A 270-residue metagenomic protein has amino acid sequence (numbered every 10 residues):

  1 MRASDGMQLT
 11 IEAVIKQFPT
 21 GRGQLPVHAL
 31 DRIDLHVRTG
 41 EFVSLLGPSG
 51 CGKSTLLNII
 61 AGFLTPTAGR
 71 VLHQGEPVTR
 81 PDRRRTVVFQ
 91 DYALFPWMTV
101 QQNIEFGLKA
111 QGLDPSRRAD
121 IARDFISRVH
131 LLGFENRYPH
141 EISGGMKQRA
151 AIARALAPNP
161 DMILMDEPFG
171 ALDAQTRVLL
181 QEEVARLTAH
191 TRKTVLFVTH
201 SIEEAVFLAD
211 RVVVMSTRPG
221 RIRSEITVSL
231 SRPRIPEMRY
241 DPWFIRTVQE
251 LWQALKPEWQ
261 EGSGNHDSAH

Functional and structural regions predicted by a protein language model:
L46-P48: The feature captures the beta-strand-to-loop junction immediately N-terminal to the Walker
A61: Helix-to-loop junction immediately C-terminal to a conserved catalytic motif
G69-P81: Conserved ABC transporter NBD signature motif
Q101-K109, A119, T227: Short helical segment in ABC ATPase nucleotide-binding domains corresponding to the A-loop/adjacent helical element
S116-F134, R186: Conserved ABC ATPase "signature" region
R137-H140, P158: Conserved signature/switch motifs of ABC ATPase nucleotide-binding domains
I163-D166: Catalytic Walker B motif of ABC-type/P-loop ATPase nucleotide-binding domains
